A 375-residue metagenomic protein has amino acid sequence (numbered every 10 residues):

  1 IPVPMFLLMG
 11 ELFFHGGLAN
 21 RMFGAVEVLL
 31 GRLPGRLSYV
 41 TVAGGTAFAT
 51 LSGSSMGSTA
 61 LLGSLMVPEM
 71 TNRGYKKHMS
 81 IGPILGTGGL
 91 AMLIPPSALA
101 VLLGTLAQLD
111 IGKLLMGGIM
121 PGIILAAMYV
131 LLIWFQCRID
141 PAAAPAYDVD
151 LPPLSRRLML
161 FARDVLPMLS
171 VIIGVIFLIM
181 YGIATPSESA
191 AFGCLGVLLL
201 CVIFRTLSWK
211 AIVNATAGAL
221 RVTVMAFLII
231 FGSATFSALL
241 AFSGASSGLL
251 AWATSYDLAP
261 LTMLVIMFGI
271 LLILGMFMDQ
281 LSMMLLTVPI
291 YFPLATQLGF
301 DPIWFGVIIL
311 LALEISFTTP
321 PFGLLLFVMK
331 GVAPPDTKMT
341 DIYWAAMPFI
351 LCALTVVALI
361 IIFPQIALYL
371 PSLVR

Functional and structural regions predicted by a protein language model:
I1-R375: Alpha-helical transmembrane segments of multi-pass membrane transport proteins
